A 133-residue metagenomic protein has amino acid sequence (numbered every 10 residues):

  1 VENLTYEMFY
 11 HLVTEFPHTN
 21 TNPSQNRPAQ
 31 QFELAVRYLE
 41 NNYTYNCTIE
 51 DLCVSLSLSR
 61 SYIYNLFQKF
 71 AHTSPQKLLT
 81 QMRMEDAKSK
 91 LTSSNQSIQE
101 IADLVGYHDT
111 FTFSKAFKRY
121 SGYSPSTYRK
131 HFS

Functional and structural regions predicted by a protein language model:
V1-E2, Y6-N41, Y45, E50-L56 (+1 more regions): Short, Lys/Arg-enriched, Trp-marked, Pro/Gly-tolerant hinge/linker segments that flank
V36-R37, N41, N46, E50 (+2 more regions): Terminal helix-turn-helix DNA-binding modules in bacterial transcription factors
S55-L56, V105-G106, F117: Core residues of bacterial helix-turn-helix
S61, F111, S126: Key DNA-contact positions within bacterial/archaeal DNA-binding proteins
Y64: Short, highly charged
Y123, T127-R129: Feature detects amphipathic, helix-rich regulatory segments
